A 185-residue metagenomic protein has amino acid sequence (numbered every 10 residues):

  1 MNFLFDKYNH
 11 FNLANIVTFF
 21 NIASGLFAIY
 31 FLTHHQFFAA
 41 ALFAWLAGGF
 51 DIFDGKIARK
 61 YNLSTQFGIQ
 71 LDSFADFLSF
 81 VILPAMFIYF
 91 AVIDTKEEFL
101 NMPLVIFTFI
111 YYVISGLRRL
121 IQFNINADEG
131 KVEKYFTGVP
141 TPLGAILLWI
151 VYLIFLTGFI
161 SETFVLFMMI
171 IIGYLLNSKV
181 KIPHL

Functional and structural regions predicted by a protein language model:
M1-I52, L175-L185: Topogenic membrane-insertion module of multi-pass membrane proteins
M1-L4, V132-L185: C-terminal membrane-associated helical module and adjoining short loops/tails
F3, K56-T65, L117-K131, N177-L185: C-terminal ends of transmembrane helices
L13-F19, K60-F123: Multi-pass membrane catalytic core of lipid/isoprenoid biosynthesis enzymes
F20-G25, D76-F87, V139-L153: Core segments of transmembrane alpha-helices that mediate helix-helix packing or line hydrophobic substrate/ligand
A23, G49, F53-I57, F74 (+1 more regions): Active-site His/Glu-centered metal-binding helix of metallohydrolases
F27-F43, I82-T108, I150-V165: Helix-coil boundary and interhelical linker segments in multi-pass alpha-helical membrane proteins
G48-F53, Y111-L117, M169-S178: Alpha-helical transmembrane segments and their membrane-interface exit regions
